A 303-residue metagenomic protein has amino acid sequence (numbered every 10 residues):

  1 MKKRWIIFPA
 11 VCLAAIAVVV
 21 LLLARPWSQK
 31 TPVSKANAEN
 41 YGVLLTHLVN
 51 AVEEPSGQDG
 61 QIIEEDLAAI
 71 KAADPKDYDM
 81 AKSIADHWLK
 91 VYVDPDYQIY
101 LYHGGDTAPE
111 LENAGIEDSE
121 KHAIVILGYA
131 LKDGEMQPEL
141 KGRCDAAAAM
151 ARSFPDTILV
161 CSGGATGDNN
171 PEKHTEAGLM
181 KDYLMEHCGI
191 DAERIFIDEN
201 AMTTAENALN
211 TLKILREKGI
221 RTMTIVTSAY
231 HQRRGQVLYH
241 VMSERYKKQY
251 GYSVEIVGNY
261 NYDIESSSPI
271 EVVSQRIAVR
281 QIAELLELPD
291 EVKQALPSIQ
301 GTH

Functional and structural regions predicted by a protein language model:
M1, V19, K248, E255 (+1 more regions): Long, contiguous C-terminal modules that act as interaction/assembly or targeting platforms
M1-L21: N-terminal Sec-pathway targeting helices
V20-Q281: A structural signal for short, hydrophobic/glycine-enriched beta-strand patches
I270-H303: Low-complexity, Gly/Ser/Thr/Pro-rich intrinsically disordered linker/tail segments
